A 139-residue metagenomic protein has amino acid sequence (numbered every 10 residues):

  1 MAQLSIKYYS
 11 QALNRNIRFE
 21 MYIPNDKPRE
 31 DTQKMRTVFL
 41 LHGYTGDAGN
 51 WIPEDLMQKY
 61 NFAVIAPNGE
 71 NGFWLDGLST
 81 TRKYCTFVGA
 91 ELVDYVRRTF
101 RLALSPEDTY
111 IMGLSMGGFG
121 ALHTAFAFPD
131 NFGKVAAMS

Functional and structural regions predicted by a protein language model:
M1-S139: Non-catalytic cap/lid and distal C-terminal segments of serine-dependent acyl enzymes
